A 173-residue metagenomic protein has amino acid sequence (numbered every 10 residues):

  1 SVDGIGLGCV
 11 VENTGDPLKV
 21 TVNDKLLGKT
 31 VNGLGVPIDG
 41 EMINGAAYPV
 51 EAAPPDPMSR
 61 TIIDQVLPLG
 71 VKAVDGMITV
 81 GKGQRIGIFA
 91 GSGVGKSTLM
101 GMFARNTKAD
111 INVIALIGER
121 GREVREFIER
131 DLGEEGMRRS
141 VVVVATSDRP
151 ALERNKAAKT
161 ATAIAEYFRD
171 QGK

Functional and structural regions predicted by a protein language model:
S1-G4, V11-G15, K19: Compact, glycine-rich, soluble single-domain proteins
V2, D24-G35: Short, compositionally biased
C9-V11, L18, K25, I38-G91 (+2 more regions): P-loop NTPase nucleotide-binding/switch module
D16-L18, G35, E166: Short beta-turn/strand-loop junction motif enriched in small, turn-promoting residues
N23, L27, G93, A109: ATP/adenylate-binding site constellation spanning eukaryotic-like Ser/Thr protein kinases, ABC-transporter
V94-R139, A163, D170: Conserved P-loop
E153-K173: Phosphate-binding/switch loop-helix module in NTP-utilizing enzymes
